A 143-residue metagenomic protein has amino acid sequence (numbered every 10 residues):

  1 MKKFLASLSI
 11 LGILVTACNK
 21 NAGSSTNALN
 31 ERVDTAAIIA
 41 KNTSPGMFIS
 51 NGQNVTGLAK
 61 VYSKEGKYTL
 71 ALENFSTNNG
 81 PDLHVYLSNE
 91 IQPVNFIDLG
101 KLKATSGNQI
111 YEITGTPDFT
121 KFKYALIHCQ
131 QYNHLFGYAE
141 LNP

Functional and structural regions predicted by a protein language model:
M1-F4, N19-K20: Positively charged n-region of N-terminal signal peptides that target proteins for export
L14-A17: C-terminal motif of bacterial Sec signal peptides marking the signal peptidase cleavage site
N21-E65: Transition segment at domain starts
A71-E73, N108-T116: Exposed aromatic-hydrophobic patches
H84-Y86: Beta-strand signatures of extracellular beta-sandwich domains
Q92-L99: Surface-exposed loop/edge segments in extracytoplasmic proteins
K101-G107: Short proline/glycine- and polar residue-rich coil/turn motifs
G115-G137: Short, exposed beta-strand-loop hairpins at the edges of beta-sheets in extracellular/periplasmic proteins
